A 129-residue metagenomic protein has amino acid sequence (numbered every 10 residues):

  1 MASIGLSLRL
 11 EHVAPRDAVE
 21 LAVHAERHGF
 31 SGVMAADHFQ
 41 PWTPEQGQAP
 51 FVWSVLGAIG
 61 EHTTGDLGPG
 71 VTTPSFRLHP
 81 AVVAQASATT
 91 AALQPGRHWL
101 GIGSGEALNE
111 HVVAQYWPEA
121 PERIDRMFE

Functional and structural regions predicted by a protein language model:
M1-G70: N-terminal beta1-alpha1-beta2 module of alpha/beta enzyme domains
I4-V13, F76-E129: Flexible, glycine-rich active-site loops centered on histidine and acidic residues that chelate a metal or position
D37, V71, I102-E106: Glycine-rich, histidine-containing beta strand-loop boundary motifs that form or position
T63-V83: Generic hydrophobic segment detector
